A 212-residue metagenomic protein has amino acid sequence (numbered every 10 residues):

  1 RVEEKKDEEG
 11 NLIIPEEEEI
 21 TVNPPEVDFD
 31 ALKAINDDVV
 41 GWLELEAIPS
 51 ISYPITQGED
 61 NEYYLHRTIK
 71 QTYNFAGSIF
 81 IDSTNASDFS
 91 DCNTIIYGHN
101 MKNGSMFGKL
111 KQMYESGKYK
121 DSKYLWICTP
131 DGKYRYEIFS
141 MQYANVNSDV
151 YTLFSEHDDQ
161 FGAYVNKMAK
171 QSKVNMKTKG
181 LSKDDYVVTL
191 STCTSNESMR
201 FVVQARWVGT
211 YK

Functional and structural regions predicted by a protein language model:
R1-K212: Solvent-exposed, non-transmembrane regions of membrane-associated and secreted proteins
